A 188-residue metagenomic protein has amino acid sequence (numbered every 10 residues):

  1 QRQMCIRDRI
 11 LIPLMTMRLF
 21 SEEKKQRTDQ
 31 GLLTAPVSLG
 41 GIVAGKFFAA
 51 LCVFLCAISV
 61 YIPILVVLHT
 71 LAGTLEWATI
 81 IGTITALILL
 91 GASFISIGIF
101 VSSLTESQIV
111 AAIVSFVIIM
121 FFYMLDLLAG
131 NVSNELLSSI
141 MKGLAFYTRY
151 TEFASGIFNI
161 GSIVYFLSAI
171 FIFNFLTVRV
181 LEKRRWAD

Functional and structural regions predicted by a protein language model:
R2-C5: Short, small-residue-biased leader/transition segments that mark boundaries at the very start of proteins
R9-L14, A49, V53, A78-T83 (+2 more regions): Short alpha-helical transmembrane interface motifs in multi-pass membrane proteins
I12-T16, I64, S96-I97, L176-T177: Hydrophobic/aromatic residues in alpha-helical transmembrane segments
L14-L33, F47: Transmembrane helix boundary and interhelical loop/hinge segments in multi-pass membrane proteins
G40-A44, V101: Alpha-helix N-cap/helix-start motif at helix boundaries, enriched for small hydrophobics
A49-Q108: Secretory targeting signals
A111-V180, D188: Terminal transmembrane helical anchor/hairpin motif
